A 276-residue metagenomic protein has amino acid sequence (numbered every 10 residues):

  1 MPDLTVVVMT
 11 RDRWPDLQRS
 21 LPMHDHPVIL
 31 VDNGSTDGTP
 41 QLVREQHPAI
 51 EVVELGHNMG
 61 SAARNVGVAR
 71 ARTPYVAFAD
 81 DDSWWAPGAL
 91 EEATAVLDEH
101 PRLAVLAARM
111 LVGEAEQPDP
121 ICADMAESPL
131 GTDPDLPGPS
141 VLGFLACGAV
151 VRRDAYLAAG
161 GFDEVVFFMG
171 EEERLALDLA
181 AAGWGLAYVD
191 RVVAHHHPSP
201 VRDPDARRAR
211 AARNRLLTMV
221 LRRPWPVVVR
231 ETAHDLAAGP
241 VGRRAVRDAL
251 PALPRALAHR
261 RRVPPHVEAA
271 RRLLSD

Functional and structural regions predicted by a protein language model:
P2-V31, V96: A conserved hydrophobic helix/loop-capping motif in glycosyltransferases and polysaccharide synthases
R13-P15, M23, D32-Q41, H57-M59 (+1 more regions): A conserved acidic beta->alpha catalytic loop
P40-R70, H100: Conserved donor nucleotide-binding strand/loop of the catalytic core
S61-A62, V66-A69, S83-G161, V165-F167 (+1 more regions): Acidic/His-rich active-site region of diverse nucleotide-sugar glycosyltransferases
V76: Short aromatic/hydrophobic "clamp" motif used to bind/position activated sugar donors
R174-D178, A194: Short active-site alpha-helical segment characteristic of glycosyltransferases and processive polysaccharide synthases
A182-A206, L217-T218: Active-site donor/metal-binding and catalytic loop motifs of nucleotide-sugar-dependent glycosylation enzymes
R210-A211, P224-D276: Non-catalytic, C-terminal membrane-associated alpha-helical segments of glycosyltransferases
